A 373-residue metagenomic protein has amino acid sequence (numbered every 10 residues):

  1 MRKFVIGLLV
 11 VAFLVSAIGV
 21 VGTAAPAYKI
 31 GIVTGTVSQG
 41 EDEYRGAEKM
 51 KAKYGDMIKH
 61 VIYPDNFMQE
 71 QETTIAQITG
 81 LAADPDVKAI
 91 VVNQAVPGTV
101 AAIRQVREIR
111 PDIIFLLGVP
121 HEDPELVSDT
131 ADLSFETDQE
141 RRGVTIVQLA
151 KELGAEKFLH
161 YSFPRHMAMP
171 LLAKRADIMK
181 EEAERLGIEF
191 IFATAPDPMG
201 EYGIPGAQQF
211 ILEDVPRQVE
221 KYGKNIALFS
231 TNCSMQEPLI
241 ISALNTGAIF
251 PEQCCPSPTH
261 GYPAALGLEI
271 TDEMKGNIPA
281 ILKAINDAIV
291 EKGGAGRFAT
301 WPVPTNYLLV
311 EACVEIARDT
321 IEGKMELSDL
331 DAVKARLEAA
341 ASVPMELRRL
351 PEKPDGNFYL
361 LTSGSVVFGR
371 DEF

Functional and structural regions predicted by a protein language model:
A27-M50, Y54, V61-I75, V91-P97: Extracytoplasmic "Venus flytrap"
G31-T34, P85-V96, I113-G118, L159-H160 (+3 more regions): Periplasmic-binding protein-like
A47, Q139-F192, A317, E338: An alpha-beta-alpha
Q71-K88, Q105, P205-K224: Short, well-structured alpha-helical segments in soluble
V106-T137: Flexible loop/hinge segments that line or gate small-molecule binding clefts
S134-H160, F210-E213, A280-I289, P304-I321: Hydrophobic alpha-helical segments within soluble ligand-binding/sensing domains
E184-F190, E237-E322: Extracellular/periplasmic periplasmic-binding protein-like sensory domains
I281-F373: Hinge/cleft segment of the Venus flytrap/periplasmic-binding protein
